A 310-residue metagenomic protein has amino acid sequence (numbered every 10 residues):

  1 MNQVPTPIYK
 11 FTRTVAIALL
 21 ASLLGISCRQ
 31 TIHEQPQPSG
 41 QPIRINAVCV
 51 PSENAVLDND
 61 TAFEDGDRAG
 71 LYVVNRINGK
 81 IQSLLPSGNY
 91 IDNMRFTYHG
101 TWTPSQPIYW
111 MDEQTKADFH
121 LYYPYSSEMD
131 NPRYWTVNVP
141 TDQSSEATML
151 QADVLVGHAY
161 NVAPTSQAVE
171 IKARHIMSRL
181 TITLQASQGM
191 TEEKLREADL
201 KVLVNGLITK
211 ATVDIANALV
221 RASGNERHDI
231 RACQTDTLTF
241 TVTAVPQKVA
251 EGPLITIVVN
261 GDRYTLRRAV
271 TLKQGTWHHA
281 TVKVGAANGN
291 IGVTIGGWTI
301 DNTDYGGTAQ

Functional and structural regions predicted by a protein language model:
N2-V4, R13-T14, G25-Q310: Sec-type signal peptide cleavage vicinity
Y9-F11: Aromatic (phenylalanine/tyrosine) cluster motif
L19, L23-L24: Hydrophobic core
